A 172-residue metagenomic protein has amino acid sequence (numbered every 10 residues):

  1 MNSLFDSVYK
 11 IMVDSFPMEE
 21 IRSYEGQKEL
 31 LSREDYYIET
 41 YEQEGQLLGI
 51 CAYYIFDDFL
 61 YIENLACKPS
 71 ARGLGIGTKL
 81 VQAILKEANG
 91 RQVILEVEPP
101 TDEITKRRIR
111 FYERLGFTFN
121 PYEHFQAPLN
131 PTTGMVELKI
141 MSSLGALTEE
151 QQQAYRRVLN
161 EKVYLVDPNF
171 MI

Functional and structural regions predicted by a protein language model:
M1-E25, E42, L138-I140, E150-I172: Short amphipathic alpha-helix that is part of the acyltransferase structural core
L30-T40, G134: A short helix-loop-beta-strand connector motif used in the catalytic cores of GNAT acetyltransferases and, in some
T40, Q46-Y54, F59-A66: Conserved beta-strand in the GNAT
L65, S70, E96-P100: Short strand-loop junctions, especially beta-strand C-caps/beta-turns that link beta-sheets to coils or alpha-helices
C67, G73-E87: Conserved acetyl-CoA-binding loop-helix of GNAT-fold acetyltransferases
A88-I104, I109: Conserved GNAT acetyl-CoA-binding A-motif
E96, I109, E113-T133: Conserved catalytic-core motifs of GNAT/GCN5-like acyltransferases
